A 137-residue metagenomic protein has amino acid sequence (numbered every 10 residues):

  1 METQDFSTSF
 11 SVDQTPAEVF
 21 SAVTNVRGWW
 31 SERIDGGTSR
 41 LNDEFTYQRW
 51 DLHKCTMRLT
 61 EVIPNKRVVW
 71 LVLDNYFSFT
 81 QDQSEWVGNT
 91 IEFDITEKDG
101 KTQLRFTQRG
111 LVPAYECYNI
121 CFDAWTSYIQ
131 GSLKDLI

Functional and structural regions predicted by a protein language model:
M1-T38: Hydrophobic ligand-binding cavity/cleft-lining segments
T3, W50-L52: Glycine-centered tight beta-turn/hairpin loop motif at sheet-sheet or coil-to-beta transitions
D5, L41, T90-E92: Short structured motifs
S9-S11, T46, R58, D94: Generic structural detector for well-ordered beta-strands
V19-V23, L59, W70, L104-F106 (+2 more regions): Hydrophobic pocket/interface hotspot
S31-G36, H53-D99, R109: Hydrophobic-ligand binding "helix-grip"
S39-Y47: Short coil-to-beta transition motif at edge beta-strands of beta-rich domains
R109-I137: A conserved amphipathic terminal alpha-helix motif
